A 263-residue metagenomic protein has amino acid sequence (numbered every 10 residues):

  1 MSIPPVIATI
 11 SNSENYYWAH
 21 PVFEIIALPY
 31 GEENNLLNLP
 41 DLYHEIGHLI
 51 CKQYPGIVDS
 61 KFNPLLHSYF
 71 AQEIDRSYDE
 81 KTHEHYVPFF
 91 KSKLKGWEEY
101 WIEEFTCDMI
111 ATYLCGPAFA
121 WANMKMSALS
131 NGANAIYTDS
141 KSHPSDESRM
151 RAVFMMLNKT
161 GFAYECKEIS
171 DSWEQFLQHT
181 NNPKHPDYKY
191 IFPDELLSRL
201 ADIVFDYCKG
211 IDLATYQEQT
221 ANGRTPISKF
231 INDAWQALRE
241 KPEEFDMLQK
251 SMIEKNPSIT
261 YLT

Functional and structural regions predicted by a protein language model:
M1-V6, S11-N12, N35, L39 (+1 more regions): Non-catalytic terminal regions of proteins
S2-P4, H20-V22, N35-L36, E45 (+2 more regions): Short, well-ordered loop/turn elements at secondary-structure boundaries
I10-I26, S77-H83: A short mid-domain helix/strand-loop element embedded in enzyme catalytic domains that forms or borders the active-site
S11-S13, G31, Y54-G56, T112 (+2 more regions): An acidic- and aromatic-residue-enriched active-site/binding cleft used to recognize and process polar
I26-L42, K95-E98: Short pre-active-site segment immediately N-terminal to the catalytic Zn-binding motif
L36, K52-K93, N123-K125: Post-HEXXH active-site segment of zinc metalloproteases
D41, E45-Q53: Catalytic glutamate of the conserved HExxH
Y78-V153: Metalloprotease/metallohydrolase-associated module, dominated by Zn2+-dependent proteases
